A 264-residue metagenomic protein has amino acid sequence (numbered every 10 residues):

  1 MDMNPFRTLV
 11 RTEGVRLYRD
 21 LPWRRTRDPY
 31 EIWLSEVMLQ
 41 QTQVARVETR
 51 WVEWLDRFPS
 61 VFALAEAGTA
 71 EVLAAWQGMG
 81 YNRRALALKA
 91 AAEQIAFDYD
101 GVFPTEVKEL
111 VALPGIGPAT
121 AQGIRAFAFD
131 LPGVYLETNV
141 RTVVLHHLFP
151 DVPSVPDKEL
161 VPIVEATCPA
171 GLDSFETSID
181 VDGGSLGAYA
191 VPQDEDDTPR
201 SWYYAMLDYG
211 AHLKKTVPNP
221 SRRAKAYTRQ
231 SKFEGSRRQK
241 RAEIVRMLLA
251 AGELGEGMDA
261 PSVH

Functional and structural regions predicted by a protein language model:
D2-L9, E13-Q239, M247-V263: Catalytic cores of DNA base-excision repair glycosylases
